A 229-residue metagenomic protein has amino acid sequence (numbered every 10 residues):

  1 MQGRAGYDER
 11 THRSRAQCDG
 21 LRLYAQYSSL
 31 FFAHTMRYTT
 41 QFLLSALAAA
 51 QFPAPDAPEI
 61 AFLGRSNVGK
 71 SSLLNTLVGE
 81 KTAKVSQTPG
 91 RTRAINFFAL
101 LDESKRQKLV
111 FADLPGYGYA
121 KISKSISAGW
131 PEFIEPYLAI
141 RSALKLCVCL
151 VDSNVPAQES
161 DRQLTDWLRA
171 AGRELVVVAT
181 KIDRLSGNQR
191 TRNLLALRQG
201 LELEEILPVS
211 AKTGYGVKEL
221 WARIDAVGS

Functional and structural regions predicted by a protein language model:
A5, T11-A16: Short linear motifs in low-complexity or flexible loops
D8-E9, D19, A25, A33: Short hydrophobic alpha-helical segments enriched in small aliphatic residues
Y27, F32-Y119: Conserved G1/Walker A P-loop phosphate-binding module
R37-A49, L185-S229: Canonical P-loop GTPase G-domain recognition
R91, G116-G118, N154-A157, K181-S186 (+1 more regions): Conserved nucleotide-binding/hydrolysis micro-motifs of P-loop NTPases
S104-S142: Conserved nucleotide-sensing/catalytic segment adjacent to the nucleotide-binding pocket in NTP-handling enzymes
E135-E204: Conserved C-terminal guanine-recognition region of P-loop GTPase G domains, centered on the G4
